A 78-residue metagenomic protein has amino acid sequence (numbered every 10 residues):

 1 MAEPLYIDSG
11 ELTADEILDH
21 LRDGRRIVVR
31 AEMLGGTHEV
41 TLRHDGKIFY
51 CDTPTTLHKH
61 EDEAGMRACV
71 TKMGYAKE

Functional and structural regions predicted by a protein language model:
M1-A31: Negatively charged, low-complexity tracts enriched in Asp/Glu with abundant Ser/Thr
D8, V40, C51-D52, D62 (+1 more regions): Intrinsically disordered, low-complexity regions enriched in small/polar residues
L18-R25, M33-T37, K47, D62-E63: Accessory recognition modules or surfaces
I27, K77-E78: Short secondary-structure junctions
E32-T56, M73: Short aromatic-glycine-(Arg/Gly/Cys) micro-motifs in beta-strand/loop hairpins
P54, H60-A76: A short, charged, amphipathic alpha-helix used as a generic interaction element across diverse proteins
